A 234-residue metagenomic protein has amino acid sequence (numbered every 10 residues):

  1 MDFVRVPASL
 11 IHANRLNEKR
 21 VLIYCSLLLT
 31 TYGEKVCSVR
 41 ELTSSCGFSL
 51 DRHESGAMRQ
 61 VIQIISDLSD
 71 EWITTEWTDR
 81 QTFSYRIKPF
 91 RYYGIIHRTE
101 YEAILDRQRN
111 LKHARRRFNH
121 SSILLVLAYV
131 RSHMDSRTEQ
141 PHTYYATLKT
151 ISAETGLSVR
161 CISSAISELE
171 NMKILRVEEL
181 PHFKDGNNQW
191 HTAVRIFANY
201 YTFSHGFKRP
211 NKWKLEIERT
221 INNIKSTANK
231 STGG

Functional and structural regions predicted by a protein language model:
M1-G234: Electropositive, intrinsically flexible nucleic-acid-contacting patches
